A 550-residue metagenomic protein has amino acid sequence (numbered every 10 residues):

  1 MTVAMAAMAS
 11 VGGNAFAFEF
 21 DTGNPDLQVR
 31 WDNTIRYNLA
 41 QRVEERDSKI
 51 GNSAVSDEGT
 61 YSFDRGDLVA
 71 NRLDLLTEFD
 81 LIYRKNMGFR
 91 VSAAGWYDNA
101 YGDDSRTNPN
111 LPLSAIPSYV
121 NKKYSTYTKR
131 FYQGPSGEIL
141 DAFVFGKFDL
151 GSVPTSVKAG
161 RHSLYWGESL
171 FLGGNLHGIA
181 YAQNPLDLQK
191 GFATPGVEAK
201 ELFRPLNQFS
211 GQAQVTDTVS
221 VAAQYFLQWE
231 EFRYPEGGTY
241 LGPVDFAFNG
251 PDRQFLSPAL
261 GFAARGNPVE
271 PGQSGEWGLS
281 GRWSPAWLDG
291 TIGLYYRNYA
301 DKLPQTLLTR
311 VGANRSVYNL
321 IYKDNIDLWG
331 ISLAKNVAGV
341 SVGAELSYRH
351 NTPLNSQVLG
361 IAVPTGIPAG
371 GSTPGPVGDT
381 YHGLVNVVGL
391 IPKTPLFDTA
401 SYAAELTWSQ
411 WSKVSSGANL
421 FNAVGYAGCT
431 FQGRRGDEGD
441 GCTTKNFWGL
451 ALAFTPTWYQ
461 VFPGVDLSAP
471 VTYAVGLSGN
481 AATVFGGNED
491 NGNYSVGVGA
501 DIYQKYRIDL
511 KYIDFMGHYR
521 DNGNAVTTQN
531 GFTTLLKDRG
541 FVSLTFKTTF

Functional and structural regions predicted by a protein language model:
F16-W31, E44-R46, D80-F89, G102 (+7 more regions): Short loop/turn motifs that connect adjacent beta-strands in outer-membrane beta-barrel proteins
L27, D57-G59, D67-L75, P135-L140 (+7 more regions): Residues that define the transmembrane beta-barrel architecture of outer-membrane proteins
V29-Y37, M87-V91, T155-A159, V221-A223 (+10 more regions): Transmembrane beta-strands of outer-membrane beta-barrel proteins
N33, L73-L81, V91, D141-G146 (+11 more regions): Residues on the lipid-exposed face of transmembrane beta-strands in outer-membrane beta-barrel proteins
Y37-V43, G95-N99, R161-Y165, Y225-E231 (+10 more regions): Transmembrane beta-strands of outer-membrane beta-barrel pores
K85-P243, Y299, G449, S478 (+2 more regions): Outer membrane beta-barrel
A193-V385, G389-I391, W408, D440 (+2 more regions): Signature for the C-terminal beta-barrel architecture of outer-membrane proteins
K505, T534-F550: Outer-membrane beta-barrel "beta-signal"
